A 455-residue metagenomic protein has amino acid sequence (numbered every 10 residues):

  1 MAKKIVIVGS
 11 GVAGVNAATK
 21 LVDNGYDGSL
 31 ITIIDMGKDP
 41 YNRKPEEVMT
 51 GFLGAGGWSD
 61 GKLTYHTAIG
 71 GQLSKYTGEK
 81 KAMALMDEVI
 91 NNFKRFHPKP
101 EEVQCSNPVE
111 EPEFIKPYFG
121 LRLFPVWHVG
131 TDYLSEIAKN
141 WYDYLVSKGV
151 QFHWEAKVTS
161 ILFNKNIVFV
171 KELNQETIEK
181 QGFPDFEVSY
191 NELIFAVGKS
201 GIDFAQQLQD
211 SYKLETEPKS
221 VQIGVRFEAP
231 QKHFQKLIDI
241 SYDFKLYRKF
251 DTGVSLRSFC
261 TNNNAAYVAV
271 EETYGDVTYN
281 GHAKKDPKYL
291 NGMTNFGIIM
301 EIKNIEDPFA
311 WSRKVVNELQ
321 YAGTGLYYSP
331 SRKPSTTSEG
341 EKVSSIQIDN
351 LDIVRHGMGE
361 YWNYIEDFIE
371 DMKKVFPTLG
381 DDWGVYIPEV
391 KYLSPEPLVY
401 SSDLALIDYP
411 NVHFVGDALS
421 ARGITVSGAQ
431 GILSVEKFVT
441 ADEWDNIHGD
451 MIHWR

Functional and structural regions predicted by a protein language model:
A2-T67, N107-R455: Residues forming the flavin
I69-G70, K75-D132: Rossmann-like flavin
